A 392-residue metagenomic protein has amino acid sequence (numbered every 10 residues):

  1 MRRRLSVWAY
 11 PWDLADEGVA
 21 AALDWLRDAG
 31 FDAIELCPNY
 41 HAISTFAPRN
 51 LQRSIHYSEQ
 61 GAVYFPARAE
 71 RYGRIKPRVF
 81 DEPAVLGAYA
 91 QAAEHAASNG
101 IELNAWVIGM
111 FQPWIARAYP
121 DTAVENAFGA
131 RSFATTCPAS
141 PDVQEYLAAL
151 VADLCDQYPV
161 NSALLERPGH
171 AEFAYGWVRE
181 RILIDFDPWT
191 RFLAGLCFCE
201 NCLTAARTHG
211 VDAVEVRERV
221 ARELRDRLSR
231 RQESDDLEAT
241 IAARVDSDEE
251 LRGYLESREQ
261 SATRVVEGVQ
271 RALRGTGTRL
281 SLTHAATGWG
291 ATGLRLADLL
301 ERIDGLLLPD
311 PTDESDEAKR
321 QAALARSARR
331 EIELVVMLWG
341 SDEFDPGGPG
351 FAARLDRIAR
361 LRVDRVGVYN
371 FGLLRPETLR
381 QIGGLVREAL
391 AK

Functional and structural regions predicted by a protein language model:
R3-A9, D32-L36, L103-V107, A163-L165 (+4 more regions): Hydrophobic faces of well-ordered beta-strands that scaffold small-molecule active sites in alpha/beta enzyme cores
L5-L14, A67-L86, A130-E145, L251-S261 (+2 more regions): The substrate-binding groove and active-site-proximal loops of carbohydrate-active enzymes, especially glycoside
D13-D28, P141-L154, G288-E301, E317-A322 (+1 more regions): Short, acidic/polar
F31, E35-P83: Aromatic-lined carbohydrate-binding/catalytic grooves of carbohydrate-active enzymes
L36-S44, A239-D248, A291-A318, Y369-F371: Aromatic- and acid-rich polysaccharide-binding/catalytic face of secreted or lumenal carbohydrate-active enzymes
G129-G275, R279-L299: Polysaccharide-binding and catalytic clefts of secreted carbohydrate-active enzymes
S234-L251, R326-P349: Active-site clefts of carbohydrate-active enzymes
L308-A318, V335-A391: Substrate-binding cleft of secreted/luminal carbohydrate-active enzymes
